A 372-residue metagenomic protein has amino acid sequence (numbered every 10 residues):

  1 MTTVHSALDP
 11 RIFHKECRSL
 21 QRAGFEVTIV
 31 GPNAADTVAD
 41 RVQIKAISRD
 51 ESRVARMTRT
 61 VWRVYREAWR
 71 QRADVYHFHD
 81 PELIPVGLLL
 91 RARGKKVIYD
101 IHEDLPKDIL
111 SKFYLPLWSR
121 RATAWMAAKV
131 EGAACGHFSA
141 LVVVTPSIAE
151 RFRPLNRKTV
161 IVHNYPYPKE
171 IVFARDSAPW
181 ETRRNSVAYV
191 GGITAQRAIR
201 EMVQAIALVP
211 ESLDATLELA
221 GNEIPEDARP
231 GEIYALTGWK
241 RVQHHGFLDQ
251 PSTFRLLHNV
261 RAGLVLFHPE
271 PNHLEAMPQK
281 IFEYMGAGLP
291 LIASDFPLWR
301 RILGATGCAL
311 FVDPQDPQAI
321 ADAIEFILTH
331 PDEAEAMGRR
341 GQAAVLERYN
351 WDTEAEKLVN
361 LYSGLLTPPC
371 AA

Functional and structural regions predicted by a protein language model:
R18, W62-R70, L89-R93, Y99 (+3 more regions): Membrane-proximal helix-turn-helix segments that form the acceptor-binding/catalytic region of lipid-linked
P32-A35, V190, T216-P230, G246: Glycosyltransferase donor-sugar binding loop
K45, R121-A174, T182: Donor nucleotide-sugar binding/catalytic pocket of nucleotide-sugar-dependent glycosyltransferases
V142, P179-A207, L217-E218: Conserved donor-binding/catalytic core segment of Leloir-type glycosyltransferases
G221, R229-L257: Nucleotide-activated donor-binding/catalytic signature segment of Leloir-type glycosyltransferases, i.e., the conserved
A262-V265, E283-A293: Short hydrophobic beta-strand element within catalytic cores of glycosyltransferases and related nucleotide-activated
A305-Q318, F326-D332: Conserved acidic donor-binding segment of nucleotide-sugar-dependent glycosyltransferases
A319, F326, E333-R348, K357-N360 (+1 more regions): A short, well-ordered alpha-helix in the C-terminal region of glycosyltransferases
